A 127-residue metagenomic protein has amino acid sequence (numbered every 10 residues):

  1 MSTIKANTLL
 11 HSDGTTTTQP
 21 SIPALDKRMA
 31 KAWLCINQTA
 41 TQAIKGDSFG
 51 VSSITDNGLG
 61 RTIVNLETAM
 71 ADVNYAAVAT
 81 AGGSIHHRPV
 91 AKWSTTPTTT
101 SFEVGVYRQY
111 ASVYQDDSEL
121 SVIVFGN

Functional and structural regions predicted by a protein language model:
S2-D72, S101-E103, R108-N127: Extracellular receptor-binding modules and their adjoining Ser/Thr/Gly/Asp/Asn-rich linkers
D72-P97: Terminal beta-strand-rich extracellular "head" domains that mediate receptor/glycan or other ligand binding
